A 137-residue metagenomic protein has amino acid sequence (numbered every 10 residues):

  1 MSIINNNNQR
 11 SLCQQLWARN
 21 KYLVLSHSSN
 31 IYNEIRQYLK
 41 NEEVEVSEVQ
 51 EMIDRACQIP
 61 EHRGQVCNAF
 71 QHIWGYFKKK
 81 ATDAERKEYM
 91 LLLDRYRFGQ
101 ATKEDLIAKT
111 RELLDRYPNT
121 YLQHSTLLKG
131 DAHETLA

Functional and structural regions predicted by a protein language model:
M1-A137: Acidic, Ser/Pro/Thr-rich low-complexity regulatory regions and the short amphipathic helical interaction modules they
